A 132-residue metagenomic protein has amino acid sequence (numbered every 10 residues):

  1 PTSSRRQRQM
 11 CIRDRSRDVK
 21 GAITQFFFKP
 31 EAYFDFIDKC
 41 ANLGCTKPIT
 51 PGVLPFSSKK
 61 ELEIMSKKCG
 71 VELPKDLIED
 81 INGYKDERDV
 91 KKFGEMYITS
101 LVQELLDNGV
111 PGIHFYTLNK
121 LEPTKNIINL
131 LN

Functional and structural regions predicted by a protein language model:
P1-I12: Single conserved hydrophobic/aromatic residue that forms the stacking wall/gate of nucleotide- or nucleobase-binding
R15-S16, A41, L106: Non-catalytic positions within long, well-ordered alpha-helices that form the structural scaffold/packing of enzyme
D18, P51, I113: Conserved, mostly hydrophobic/aromatic
V19-K20, C45, V110: A structural motif
K20-P30, H114-T117: Catalytic beta/alpha-barrel core
F26-A41, K120-L130: Active-site-adjacent beta->alpha loops and helix N-cap segments on the catalytic face of soluble alpha/beta enzymes
D38, L43-E95, S100, L131-N132: Active-site pocket-lining/capping segments in soluble small-molecule metabolic enzymes
R88-N132: C-terminal amphipathic alpha-helical "assembly" element that mediates oligomerization/partner interfaces or acts as
